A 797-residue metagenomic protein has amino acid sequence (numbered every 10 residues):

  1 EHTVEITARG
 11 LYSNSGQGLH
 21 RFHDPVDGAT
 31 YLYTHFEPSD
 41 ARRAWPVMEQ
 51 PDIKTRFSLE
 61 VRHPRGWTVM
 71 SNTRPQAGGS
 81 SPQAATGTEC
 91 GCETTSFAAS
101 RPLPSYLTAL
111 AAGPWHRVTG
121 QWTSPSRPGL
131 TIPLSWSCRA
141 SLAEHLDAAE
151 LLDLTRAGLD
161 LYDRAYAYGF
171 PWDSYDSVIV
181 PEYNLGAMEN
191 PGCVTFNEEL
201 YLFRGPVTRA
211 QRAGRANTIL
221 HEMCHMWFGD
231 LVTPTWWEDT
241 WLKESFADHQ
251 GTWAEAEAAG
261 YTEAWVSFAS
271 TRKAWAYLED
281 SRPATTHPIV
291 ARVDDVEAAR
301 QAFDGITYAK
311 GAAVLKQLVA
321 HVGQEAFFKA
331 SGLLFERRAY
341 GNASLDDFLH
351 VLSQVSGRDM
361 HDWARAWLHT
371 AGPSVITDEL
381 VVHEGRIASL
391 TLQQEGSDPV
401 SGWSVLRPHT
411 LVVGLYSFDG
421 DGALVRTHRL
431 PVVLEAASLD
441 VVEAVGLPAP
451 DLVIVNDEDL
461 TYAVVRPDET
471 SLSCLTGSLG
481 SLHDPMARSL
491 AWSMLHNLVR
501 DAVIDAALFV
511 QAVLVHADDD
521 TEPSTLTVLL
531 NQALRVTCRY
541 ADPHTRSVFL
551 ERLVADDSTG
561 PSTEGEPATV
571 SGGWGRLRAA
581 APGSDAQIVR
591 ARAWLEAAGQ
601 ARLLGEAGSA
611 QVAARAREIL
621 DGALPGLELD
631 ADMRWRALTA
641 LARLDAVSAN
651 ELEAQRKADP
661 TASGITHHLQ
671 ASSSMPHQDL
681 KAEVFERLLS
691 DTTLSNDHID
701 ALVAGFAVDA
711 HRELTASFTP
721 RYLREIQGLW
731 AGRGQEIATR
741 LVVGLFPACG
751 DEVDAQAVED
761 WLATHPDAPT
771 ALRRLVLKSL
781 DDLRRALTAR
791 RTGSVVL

Functional and structural regions predicted by a protein language model:
E1, F97, S135-E395, P399-G402 (+6 more regions): Hydrophobic alpha-helical and helix-loop surface patches within well-folded domains that function as non-catalytic
E1-P25, P46, G87-E89, A437-A449: A surface-exposed beta-strand-loop module
V4, F57-L59, T95, L134 (+2 more regions): Hydrophobic residues positioned within well-ordered beta-strands of beta-sheet architectures
T7-L11, R62-P64, S100, N197 (+2 more regions): Solvent-exposed residues in well-ordered beta-strands and their adjoining turns, especially edge/terminal strands
R21-Y31, E182-L185: Short edge-strand/loop segments of extracellular domains
T34-S39, P46-L220, D248-T252, Y261 (+3 more regions): Hydrophobic helix-coil surface modules that form long, contiguous segments used for peptide/substrate interaction
G305, I387, W403, V442-L797: Long, ordered, helix-rich scaffold segments
M360-H361, A371-N456: Beta-strand-rich binding/interaction modules
